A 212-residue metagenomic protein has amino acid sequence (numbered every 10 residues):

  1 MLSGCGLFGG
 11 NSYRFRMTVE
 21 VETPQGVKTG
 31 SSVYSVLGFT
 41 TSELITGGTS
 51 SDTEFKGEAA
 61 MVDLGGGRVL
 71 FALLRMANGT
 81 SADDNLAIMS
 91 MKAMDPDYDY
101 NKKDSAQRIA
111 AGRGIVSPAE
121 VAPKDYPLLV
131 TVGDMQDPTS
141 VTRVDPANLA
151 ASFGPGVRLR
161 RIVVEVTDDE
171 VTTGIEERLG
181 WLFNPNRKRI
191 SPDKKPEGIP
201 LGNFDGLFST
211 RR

Functional and structural regions predicted by a protein language model:
F8-G9, S50: Short consensus segments that form the blades of beta-propeller domains, in both extracellular/periplasmic
G10-T23: Alpha-helical transmembrane signal-anchor/signal-peptide segments
N11, N78, N85, N101 (+3 more regions): Detector for Asparagine
Q25-P138: Structured domain cores in non-transmembrane regions
G133-R212: Glycine-rich, aromatic-bearing surface loops/beta-hairpins
